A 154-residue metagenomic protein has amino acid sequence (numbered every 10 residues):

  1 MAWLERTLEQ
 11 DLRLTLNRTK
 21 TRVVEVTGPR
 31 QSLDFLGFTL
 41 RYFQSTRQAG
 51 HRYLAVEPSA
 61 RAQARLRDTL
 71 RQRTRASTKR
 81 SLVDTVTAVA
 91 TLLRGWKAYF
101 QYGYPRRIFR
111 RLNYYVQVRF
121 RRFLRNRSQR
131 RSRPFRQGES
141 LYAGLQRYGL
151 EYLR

Functional and structural regions predicted by a protein language model:
M1-R154: Non-catalytic terminal/accessory segments
